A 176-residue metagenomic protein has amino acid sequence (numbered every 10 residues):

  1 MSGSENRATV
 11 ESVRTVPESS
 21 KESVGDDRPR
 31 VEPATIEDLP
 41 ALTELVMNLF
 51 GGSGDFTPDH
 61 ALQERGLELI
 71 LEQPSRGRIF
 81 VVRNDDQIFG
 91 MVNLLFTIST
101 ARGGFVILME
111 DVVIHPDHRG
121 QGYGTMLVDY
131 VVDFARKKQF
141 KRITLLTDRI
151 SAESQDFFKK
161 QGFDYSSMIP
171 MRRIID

Functional and structural regions predicted by a protein language model:
R30-L42: A short beta-loop-alpha structural element at the N-terminal edge of CoA-dependent acyl/N-acetyltransferase catalytic
E44-L69: Conserved GNAT-fold acetyl-CoA-binding loop/helix
L69-V81, L108: A short helix-loop-beta-strand connector motif used in the catalytic cores of GNAT acetyltransferases and, in some
V81, Q87-F96, V113: Conserved beta-strand in the GNAT
Q87, I98-M109, R119, S166-S167: A conserved beta-turn-beta hairpin within the catalytic core of GNAT-like acetyltransferases that forms part
H118, G122-Y130: Conserved acetyl-CoA pyrophosphate-binding loop and the N-cap/start of the following alpha-helix in GNAT-like
T125, R149-S167: Conserved active-site alpha-helix within GNAT-family acetyltransferase domains
R136-T147: Conserved GNAT acetyl-CoA-binding A-motif
